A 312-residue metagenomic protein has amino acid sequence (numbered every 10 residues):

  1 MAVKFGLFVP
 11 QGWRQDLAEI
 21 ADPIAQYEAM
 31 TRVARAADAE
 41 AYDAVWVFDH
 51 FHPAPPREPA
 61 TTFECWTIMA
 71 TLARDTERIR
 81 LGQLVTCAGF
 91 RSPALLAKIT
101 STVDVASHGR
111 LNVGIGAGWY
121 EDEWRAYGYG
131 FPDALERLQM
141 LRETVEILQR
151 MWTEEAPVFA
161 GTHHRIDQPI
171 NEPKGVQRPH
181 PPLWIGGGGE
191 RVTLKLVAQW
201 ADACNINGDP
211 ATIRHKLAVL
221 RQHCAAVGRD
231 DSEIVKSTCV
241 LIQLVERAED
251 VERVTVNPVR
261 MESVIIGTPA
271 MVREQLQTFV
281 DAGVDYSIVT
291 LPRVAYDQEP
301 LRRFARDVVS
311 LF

Functional and structural regions predicted by a protein language model:
M1, V9, L135-Q177, I206-F312: An alpha-helical appendage that flanks or caps ligand/catalytic pockets
M1-D75, P179-P181, T255, V294 (+2 more regions): N-terminal beta1-alpha1-beta2 module of alpha/beta enzyme domains
M1-V3, G89-W200, R214-L220, S232: Internal, glycine-rich beta/alpha segment that forms the wall or movable "lid" of small-molecule/cofactor binding
F5-V9, V45-V47, R80-Q83, L111-I115 (+4 more regions): Hydrophobic faces of well-ordered beta-strands that scaffold small-molecule active sites in alpha/beta enzyme cores
Q11-Y27, T86-A94, P179-G189, N257-A270: Active-site mouth loops of central-metabolism enzymes
I24-A37, L96-I99, G187-Q199, G267-T278: Short, acidic/polar
D38-A39, M69-R78, T100, D104-R110 (+3 more regions): Acidic (Asp/Glu)-rich catalytic clusters
